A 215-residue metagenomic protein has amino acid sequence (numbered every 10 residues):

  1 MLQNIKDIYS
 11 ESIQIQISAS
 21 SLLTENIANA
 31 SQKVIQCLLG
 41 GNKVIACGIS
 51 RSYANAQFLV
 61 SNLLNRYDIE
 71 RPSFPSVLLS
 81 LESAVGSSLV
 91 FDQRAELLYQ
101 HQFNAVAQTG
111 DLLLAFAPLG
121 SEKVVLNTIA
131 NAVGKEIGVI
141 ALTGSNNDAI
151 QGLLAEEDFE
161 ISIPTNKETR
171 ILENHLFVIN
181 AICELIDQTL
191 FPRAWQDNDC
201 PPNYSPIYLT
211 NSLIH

Functional and structural regions predicted by a protein language model:
M1, L23-N26, V133: Residue-level recognition of alpha-helical structural elements
M1-S21: Generic N-terminal amphipathic, Lys/Arg-enriched alpha-helix
L22-G40: A short, well-structured juxtamembrane/interface segment
L39-A46, S50-S52, S205-H215: Glycine-rich phosphate/diphosphate-binding loops and the adjacent beta-loop-alpha structural elements that coordinate
I45, I49-Y53, Q57-Q196: Glycine-rich phosphate-binding loops that contact phosphosugars or nucleotide phosphates
T189-H215: Internal, active-site/partner-interface "lid" segment
